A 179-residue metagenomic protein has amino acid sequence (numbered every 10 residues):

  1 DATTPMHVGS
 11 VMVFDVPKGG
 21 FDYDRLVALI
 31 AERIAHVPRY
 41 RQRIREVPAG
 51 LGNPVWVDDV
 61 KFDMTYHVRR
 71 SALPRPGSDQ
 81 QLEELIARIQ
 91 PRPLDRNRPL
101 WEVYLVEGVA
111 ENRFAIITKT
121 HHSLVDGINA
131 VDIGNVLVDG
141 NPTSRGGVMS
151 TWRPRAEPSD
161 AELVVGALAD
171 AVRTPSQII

Functional and structural regions predicted by a protein language model:
G9-I179: Soluble acyl-CoA-dependent acyltransferase catalytic core bearing the H(X)4D motif
